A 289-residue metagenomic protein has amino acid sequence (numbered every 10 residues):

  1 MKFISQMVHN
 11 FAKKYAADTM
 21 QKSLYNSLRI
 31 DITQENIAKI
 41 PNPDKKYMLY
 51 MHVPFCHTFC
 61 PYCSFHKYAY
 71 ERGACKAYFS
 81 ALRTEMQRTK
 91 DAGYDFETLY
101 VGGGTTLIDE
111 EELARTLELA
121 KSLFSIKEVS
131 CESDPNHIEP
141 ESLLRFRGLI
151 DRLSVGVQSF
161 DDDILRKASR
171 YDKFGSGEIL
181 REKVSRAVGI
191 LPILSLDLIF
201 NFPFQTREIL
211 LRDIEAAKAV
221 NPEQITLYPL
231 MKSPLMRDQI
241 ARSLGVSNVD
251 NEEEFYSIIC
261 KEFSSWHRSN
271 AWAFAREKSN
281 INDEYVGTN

Functional and structural regions predicted by a protein language model:
M1-L49, T58: Flexible, acidic/Gly-rich N-terminal and inter-domain linker regions that tether and position cofactor-handling modules
P41-P43, P54, G93: Short, flexible hinge/linker loops that cap or flank conserved catalytic cores
M48, P61, G102: Divalent metal-dependent hydrolysis catalytic cores, especially in the metallo-beta-lactamase
L49-M51, V155: Short beta-strand motif preference
M51-K67: Local cysteine-cluster metal-coordination motifs and their immediate loop/turn environment, predominantly Fe-S cluster
K67-K90, E97-I259: Conserved non-cysteine loop/helix-boundary elements of the Radical SAM core domain that shape
D91-F96, S265-R268: Surface-exposed helix-capping loop/turn segments at secondary-structure junctions
L244-N289: A C-terminal junction/extension of Radical SAM enzymes
